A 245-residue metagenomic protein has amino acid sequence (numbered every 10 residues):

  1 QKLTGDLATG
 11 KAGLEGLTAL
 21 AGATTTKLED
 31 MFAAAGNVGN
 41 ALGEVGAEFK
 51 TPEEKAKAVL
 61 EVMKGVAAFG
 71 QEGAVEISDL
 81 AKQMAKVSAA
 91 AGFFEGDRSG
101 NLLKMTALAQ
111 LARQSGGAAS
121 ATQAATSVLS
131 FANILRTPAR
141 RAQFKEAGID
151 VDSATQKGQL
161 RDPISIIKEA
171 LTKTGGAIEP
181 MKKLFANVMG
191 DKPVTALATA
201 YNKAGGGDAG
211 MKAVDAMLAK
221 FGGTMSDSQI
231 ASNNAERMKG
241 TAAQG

Functional and structural regions predicted by a protein language model:
K2-G206: Amphipathic alpha-helical interface segments used for oligomerization, scaffolding, and membrane association
A12, G117-S120, M225-G245: Hydrophobic, low-dielectric interface segments
L108-L111, I178, A213, K220 (+1 more regions): Short amphipathic alpha-helical surface micro-motifs
K157, G175, A209, F221-G222 (+1 more regions): Feature targets compositionally biased, intrinsically disordered low-complexity regions with long contiguous runs
N187-S232: Long, low-complexity, polar/charged, intrinsically disordered or flexibly structured peripheral segments
